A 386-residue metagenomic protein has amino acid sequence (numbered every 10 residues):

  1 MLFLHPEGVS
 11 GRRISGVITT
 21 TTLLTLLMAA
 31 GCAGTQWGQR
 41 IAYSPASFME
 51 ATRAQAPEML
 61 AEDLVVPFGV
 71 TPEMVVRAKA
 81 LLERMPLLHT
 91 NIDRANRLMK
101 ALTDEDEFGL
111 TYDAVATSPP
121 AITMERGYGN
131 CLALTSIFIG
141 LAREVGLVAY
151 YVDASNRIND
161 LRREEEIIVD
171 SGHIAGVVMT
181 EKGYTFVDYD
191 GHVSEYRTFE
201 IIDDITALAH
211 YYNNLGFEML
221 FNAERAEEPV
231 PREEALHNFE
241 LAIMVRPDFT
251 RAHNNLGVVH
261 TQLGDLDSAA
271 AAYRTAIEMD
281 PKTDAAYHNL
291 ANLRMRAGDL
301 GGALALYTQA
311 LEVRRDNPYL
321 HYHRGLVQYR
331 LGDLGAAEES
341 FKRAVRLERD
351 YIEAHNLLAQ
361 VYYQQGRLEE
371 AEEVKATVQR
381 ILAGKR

Functional and structural regions predicted by a protein language model:
E58-T123: Secondary-structure boundary elements
T111-H253: Long, contiguous interaction/recruitment modules in multidomain scaffold/adaptor proteins
A209, T250-R251, D284-A285, P318-Y319 (+1 more regions): Helix-start (N-cap) detector for alpha-helical repeat units in TPR-like alpha-solenoids, especially tetratricopeptide
L220, E227, T261, N292-M295 (+3 more regions): Position-specific recognition of the canonical hydrophobic site in helix A of tetratricopeptide repeat
L241-A242, T275-A276, Q309-A310, R343-A344 (+1 more regions): Canonical positions in the second alpha-helix
V245, M279, V313, L347 (+1 more regions): Structural marker of alpha-solenoid helical repeat scaffolds
